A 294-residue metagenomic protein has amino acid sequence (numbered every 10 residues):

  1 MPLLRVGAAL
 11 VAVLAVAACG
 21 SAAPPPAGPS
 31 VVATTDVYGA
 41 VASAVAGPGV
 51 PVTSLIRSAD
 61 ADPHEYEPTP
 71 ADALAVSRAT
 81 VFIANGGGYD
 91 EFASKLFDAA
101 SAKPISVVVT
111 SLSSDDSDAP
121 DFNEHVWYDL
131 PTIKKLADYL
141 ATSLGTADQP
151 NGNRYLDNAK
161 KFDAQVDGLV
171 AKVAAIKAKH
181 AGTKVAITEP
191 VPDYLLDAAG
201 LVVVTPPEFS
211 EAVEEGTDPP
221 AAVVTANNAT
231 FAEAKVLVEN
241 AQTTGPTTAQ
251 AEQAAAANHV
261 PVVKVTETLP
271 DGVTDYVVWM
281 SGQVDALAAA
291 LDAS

Functional and structural regions predicted by a protein language model:
L3-A8, C19-S294: Extracytoplasmic metal-acquisition and chelation regions
